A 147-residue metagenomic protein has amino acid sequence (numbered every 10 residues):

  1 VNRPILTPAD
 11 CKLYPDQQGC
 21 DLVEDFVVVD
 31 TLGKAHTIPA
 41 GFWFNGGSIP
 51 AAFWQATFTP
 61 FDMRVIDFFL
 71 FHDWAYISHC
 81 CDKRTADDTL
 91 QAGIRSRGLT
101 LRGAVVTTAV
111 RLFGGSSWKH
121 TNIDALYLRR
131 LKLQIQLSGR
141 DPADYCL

Functional and structural regions predicted by a protein language model:
V1-L147: Extended terminal accessory/targeting regions
